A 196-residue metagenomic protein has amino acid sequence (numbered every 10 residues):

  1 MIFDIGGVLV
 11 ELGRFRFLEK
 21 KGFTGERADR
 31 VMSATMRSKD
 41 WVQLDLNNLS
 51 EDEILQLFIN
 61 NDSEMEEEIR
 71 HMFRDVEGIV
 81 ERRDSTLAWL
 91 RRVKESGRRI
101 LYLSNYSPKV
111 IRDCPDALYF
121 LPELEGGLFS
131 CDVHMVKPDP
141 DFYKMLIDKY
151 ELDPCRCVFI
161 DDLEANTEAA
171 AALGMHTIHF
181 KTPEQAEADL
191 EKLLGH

Functional and structural regions predicted by a protein language model:
M1-R37, A172-L173: Active-site neighborhood of HAD-like aspartate-dependent phosphohydrolases
I2, L103, F159-I160: Generic enzyme active-site microenvironment
D4-G7, N47, Y102, G127 (+1 more regions): Generic structural signal for small/hydrophobic residues in well-ordered secondary structure, especially within
R16, K39, E53, L57 (+6 more regions): Alpha-helical elements of Rossmann-like donor-binding domains used by nucleotide-donor carbohydrate transfer enzymes
F23-A34, D62-R74, H196: Short, surface-exposed acidic
D40, L44-L87: Metal-dependent phosphoesterase signature
R70-L101, R112, P140: Short, acidic loop-to-helix structural element flanking the phosphoryl-transfer center in phosphate-processing enzymes
S107-P108, R112-H196: Asp-based, Mg2+/Mn2+-dependent phosphohydrolase catalytic module
